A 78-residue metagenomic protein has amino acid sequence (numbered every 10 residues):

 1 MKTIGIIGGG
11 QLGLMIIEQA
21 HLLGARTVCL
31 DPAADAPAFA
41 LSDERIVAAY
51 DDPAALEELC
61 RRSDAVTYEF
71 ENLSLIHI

Functional and structural regions predicted by a protein language model:
G5-I16: Glycine-rich adenosine-cofactor-binding loop
V28: Conserved beta-strand positions in the Rossmann-like core of class I SAM-dependent methyltransferases
P32-A48: N-terminal beta-loop-helix "entrance" segment that forms/cooperates in small-molecule cofactor or anionic ligand
A54-A55: Short acidic active-site motifs
S63: An anion/phosphate-binding loop that grips the pyrophosphate of nucleotide cofactors and donors
T67: N-terminal Rossmann-like NAD(P) cofactor-binding module of classical short-chain dehydrogenase/reductase
I76-I78: Conserved small/polar residues in nucleotide/adenosyl-binding loops
